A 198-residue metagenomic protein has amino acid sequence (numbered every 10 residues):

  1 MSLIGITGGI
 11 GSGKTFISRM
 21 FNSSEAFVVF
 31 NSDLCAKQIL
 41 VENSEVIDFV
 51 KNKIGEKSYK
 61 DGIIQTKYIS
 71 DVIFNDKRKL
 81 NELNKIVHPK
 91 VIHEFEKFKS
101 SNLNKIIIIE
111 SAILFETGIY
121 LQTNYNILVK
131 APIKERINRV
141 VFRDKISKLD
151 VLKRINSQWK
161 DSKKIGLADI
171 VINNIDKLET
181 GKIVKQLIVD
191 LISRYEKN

Functional and structural regions predicted by a protein language model:
I4-I6: Hydrophobic anchor at the beta1->P-loop junction of P-loop NTPases
G9: P-loop (Walker A) phosphate-binding loop of NTP-binding proteins
S12: ATP-binding Walker
T15: Walker A/P-loop
N22-S32, S44-E45: Post-Walker A helix-loop "phosphate-sensing" segment adjacent to the P-loop in P-loop NTPases
L34-L103: ATP-dependent small-molecule kinase phosphotransfer cores that center on conserved nucleotide phosphate-binding segments
V91-E94, L103, L121-Q122, I133 (+1 more regions): Small-molecule kinase domains that catalyze NTP-dependent phosphoryl transfer to phosphate-bearing small molecules
E94-S101, I106-F142: ATP-dependent NMP and nucleoside kinases share a basic, alpha-helical "lid"
